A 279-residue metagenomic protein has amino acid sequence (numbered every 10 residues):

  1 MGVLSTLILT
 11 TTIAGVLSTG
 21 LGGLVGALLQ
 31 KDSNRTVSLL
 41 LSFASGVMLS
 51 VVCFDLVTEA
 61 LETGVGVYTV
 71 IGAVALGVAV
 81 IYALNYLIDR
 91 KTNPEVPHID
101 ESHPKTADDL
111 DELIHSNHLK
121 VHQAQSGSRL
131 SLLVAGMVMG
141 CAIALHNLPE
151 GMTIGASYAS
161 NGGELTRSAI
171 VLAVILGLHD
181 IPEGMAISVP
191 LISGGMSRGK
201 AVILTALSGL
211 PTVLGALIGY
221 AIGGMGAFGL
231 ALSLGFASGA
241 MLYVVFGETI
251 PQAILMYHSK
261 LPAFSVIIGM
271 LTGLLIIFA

Functional and structural regions predicted by a protein language model:
M1-A279: Intrinsically disordered, metal-sensing/regulatory segments
